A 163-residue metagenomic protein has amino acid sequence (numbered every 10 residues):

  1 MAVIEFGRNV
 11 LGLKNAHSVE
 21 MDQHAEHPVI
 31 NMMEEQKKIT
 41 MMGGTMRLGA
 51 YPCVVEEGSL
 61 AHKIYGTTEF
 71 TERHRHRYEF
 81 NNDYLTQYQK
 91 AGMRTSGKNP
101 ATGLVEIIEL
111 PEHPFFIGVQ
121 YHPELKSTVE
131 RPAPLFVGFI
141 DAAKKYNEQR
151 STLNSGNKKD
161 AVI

Functional and structural regions predicted by a protein language model:
M1-G7: Catalytic nucleophile loop
N9-I163: Amide-donor transfer/coupling interface in amidating biosynthetic enzymes
